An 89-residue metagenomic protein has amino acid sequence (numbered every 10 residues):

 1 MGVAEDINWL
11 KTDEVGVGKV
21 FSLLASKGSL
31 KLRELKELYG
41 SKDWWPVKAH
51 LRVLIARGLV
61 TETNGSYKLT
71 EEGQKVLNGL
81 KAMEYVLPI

Functional and structural regions predicted by a protein language model:
M1-L23: Short alpha-helical segments that sit at the start of domains
S22-S26, K81: Short, locally clustered residues in the helix-turn-helix/winged-helix DNA-binding domain
S29-Y39: Short acidic, hydrophobic short linear motifs in intrinsically disordered regions
G40-A56: Short amphipathic alpha-helical interaction segments
I55-G65: A short, conserved structural fragment
S66-E71: Minor-groove-contacting beta-hairpin "wing" of winged helix-turn-helix DNA-binding domains
Q74-I89: Short, amphipathic alpha-helical interaction segments positioned at domain boundaries
